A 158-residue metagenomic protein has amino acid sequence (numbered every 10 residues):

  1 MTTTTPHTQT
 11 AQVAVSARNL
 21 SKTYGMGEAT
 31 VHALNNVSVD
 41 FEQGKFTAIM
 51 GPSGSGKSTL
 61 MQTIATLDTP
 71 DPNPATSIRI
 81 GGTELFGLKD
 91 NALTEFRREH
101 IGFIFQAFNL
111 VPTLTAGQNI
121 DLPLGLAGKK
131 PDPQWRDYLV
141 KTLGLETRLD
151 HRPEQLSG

Functional and structural regions predicted by a protein language model:
M1-Q9: Pre-NBD coupling/linker segments of ABC/ABC-like ATPases
T10-G158: ABC family nucleotide-binding domain
